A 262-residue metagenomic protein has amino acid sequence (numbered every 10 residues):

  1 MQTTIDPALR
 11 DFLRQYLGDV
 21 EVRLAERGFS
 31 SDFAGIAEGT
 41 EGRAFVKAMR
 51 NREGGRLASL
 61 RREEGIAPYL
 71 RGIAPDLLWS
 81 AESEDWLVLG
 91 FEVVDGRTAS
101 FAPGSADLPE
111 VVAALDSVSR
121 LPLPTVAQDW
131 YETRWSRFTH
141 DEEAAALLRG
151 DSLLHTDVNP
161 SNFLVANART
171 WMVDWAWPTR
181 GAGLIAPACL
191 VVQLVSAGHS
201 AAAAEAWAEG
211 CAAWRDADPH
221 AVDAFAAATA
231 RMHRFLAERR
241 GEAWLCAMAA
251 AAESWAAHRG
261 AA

Functional and structural regions predicted by a protein language model:
I5, F12-G39: ATP-binding glycine-rich phosphate-binding loop
I5-Q15, S117-T156, A166-N167, W171: An alpha-helical support segment within catalytic cores of ATP-dependent transferases
D6, R10, S30-S31, R43-D85 (+2 more regions): A conserved alpha-helical element in kinase catalytic cores
I36-G42, A166-N167: Active-site beta-strand termini and strand-to-loop segments that position acidic
D157, N162, D174: Conserved catalytic-loop position in the HRD/HxD motif
A166-A206: Active-site Asp-x-Gly
C189-A262: Helix-rich C-terminal or lid/interface subdomains of diverse kinases
